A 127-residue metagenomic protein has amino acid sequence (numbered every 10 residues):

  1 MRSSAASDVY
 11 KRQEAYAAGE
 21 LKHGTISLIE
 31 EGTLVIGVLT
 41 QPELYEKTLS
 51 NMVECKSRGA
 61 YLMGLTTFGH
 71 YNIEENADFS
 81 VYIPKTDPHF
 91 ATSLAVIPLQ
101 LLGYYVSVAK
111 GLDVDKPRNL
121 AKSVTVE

Functional and structural regions predicted by a protein language model:
M1-Y10: Single conserved hydrophobic/aromatic residue that forms the stacking wall/gate of nucleotide- or nucleobase-binding
S7-D8, N76-E127: Short alpha-helices
E14-H23: A general structural motif
E30-T48: A structural-propensity feature for long, helix-poor, extended segments
C55-K56, E74: Anion (oxyanion) recognition and catalysis
G64-N72: Short, polar loop motifs at secondary-structure junctions
